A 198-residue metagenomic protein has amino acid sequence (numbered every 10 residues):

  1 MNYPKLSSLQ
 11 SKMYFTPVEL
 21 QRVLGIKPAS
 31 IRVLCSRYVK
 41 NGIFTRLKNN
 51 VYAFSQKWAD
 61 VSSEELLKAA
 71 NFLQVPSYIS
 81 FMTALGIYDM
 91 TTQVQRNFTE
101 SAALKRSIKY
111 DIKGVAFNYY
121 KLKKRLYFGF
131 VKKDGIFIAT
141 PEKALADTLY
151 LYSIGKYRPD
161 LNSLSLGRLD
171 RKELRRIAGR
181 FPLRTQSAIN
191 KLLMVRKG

Functional and structural regions predicted by a protein language model:
M1-Q74: Short beta-edge/loop segments at beta->alpha junctions of small alpha/beta modules that act as binding/recognition
S55-G198: Nucleic-acid-binding surface
